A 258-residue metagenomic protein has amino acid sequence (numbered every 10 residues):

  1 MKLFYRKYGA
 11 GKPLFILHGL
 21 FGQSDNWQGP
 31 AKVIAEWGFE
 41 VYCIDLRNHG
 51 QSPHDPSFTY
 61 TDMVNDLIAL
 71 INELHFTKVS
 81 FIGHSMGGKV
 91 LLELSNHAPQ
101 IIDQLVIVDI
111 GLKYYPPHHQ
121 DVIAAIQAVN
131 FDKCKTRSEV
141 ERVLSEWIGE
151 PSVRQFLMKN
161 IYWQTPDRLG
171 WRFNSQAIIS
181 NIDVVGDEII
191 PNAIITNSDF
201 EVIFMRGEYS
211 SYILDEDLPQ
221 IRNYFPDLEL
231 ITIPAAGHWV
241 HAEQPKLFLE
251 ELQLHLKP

Functional and structural regions predicted by a protein language model:
M1-F15, E36-F39, F76-T77, D183 (+2 more regions): Alpha/beta-hydrolase fold catalytic core
G11, G19-G22, S85: Active-site glycine-rich loops that stabilize anionic/oxyanionic intermediates across multiple enzyme folds
L17-G19, R206: The conserved beta1-alpha1 loop
Q28-A31, A35-E36, E40-I82, M86 (+1 more regions): Active-site loop/oxyanion-hole signature of alpha/beta-hydrolase fold enzymes
E93-N96, D103-K135: Flexible "cap/lid" loop of the alpha/beta hydrolase fold
P117, D132-G186: Conserved alpha/beta-hydrolase catalytic His-Asp/Glu region
P166-Y224, E229-T232: Conserved serine/cysteine hydrolase catalytic core
A236-P245, L249: Catalytic histidine-centered segment of alpha/beta-hydrolase-like enzymes
